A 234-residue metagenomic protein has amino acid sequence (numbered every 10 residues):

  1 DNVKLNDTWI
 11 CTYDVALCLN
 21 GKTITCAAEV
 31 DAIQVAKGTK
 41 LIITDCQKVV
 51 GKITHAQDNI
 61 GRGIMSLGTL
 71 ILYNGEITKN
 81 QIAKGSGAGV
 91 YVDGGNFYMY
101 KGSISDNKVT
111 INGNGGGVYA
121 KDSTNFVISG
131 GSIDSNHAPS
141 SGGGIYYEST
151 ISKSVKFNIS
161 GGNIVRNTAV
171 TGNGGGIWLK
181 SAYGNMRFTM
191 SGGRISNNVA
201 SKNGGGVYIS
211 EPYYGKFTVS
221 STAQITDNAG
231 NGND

Functional and structural regions predicted by a protein language model:
D1-E29: N-terminal extracellular ligand-recognition/capping segment immediately after the signal peptide
T8-A16, A32-K52, R62-Q81, V90-K108 (+4 more regions): Surface-exposed loop/turn motifs in large extracellular/passenger domains
A56-D58: Non-catalytic accessory regions outside enzyme or core folds
